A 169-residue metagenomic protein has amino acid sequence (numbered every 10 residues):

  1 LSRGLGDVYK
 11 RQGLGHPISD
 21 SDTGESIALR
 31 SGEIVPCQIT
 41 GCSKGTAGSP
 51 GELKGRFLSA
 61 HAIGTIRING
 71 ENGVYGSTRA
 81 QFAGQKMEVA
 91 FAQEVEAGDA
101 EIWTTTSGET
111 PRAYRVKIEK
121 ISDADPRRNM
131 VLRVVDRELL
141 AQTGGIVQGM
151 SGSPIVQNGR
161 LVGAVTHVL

Functional and structural regions predicted by a protein language model:
L1-L5, Y9: Single conserved hydrophobic/aromatic residue that forms the stacking wall/gate of nucleotide- or nucleobase-binding
G4, G15, G64, G73-G76 (+4 more regions): Glycine-centered flexibility sites
G6, H16-I18, I118-D123: A short, sequence-level motif marking secondary-structure junctions
K10-G15, Q38, E101, V131-R133: Soluble periplasmic/extracytoplasmic beta-strand elements of cell-envelope proteins
R11-R30: Long, internal scaffold/assembly segments composed of regular secondary structure
G24-A113, K117-A124: Terminal interaction modules at protein C-ends
W103-L169: C-terminal soluble interaction/assembly domains
